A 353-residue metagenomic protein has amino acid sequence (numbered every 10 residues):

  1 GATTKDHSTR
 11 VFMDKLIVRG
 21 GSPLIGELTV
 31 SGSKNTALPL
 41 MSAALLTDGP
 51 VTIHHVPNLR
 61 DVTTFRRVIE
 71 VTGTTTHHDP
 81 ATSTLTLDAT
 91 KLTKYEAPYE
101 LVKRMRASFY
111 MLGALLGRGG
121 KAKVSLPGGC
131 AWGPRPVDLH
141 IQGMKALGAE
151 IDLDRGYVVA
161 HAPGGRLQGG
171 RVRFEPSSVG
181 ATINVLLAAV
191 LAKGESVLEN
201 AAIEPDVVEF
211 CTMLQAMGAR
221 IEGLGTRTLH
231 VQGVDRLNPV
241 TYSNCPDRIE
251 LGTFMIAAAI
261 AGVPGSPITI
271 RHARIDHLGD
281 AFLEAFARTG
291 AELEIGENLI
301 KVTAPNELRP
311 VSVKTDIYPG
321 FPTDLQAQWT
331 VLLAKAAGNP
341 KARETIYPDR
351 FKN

Functional and structural regions predicted by a protein language model:
A2-N353: Short, structured segments at the rim of ligand-binding sites
